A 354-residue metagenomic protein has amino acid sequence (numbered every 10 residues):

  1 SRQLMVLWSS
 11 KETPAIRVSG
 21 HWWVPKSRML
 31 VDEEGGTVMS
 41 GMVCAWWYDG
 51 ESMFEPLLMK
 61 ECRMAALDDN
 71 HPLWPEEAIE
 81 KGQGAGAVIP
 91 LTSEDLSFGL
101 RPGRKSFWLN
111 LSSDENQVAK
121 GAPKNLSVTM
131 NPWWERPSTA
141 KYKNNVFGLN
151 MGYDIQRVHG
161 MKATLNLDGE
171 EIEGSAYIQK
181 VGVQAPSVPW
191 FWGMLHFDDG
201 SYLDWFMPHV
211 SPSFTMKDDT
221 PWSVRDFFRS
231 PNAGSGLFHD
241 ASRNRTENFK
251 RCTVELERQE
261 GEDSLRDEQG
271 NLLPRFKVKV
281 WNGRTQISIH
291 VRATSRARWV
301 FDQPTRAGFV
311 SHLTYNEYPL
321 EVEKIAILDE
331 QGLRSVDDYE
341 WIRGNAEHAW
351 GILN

Functional and structural regions predicted by a protein language model:
S1-N354: Structured soluble/peripheral alpha/beta segments that form catalytic or ligand/cofactor-binding pockets
